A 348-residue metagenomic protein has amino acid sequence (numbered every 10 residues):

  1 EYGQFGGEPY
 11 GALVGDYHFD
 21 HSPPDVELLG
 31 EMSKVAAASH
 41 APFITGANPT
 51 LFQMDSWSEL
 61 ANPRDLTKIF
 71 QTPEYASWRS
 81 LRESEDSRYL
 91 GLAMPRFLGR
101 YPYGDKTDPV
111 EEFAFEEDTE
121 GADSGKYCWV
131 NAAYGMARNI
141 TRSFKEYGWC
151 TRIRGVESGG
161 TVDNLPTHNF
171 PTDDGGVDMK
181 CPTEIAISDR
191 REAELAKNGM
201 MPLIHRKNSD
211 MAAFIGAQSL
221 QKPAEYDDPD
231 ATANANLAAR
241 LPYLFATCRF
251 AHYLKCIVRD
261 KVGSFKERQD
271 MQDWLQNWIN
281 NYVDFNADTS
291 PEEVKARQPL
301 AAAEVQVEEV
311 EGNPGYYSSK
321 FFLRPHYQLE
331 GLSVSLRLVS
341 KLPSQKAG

Functional and structural regions predicted by a protein language model:
Y2-P182: Extended, regular secondary-structure scaffolds
A36-H40, Q218, K222, A231-A235 (+4 more regions): C-terminal accessory domains/tails appended to large, multi-domain proteins
P42-T45, P49, G263-E267, N280-D288 (+1 more regions): Intrinsically disordered or highly flexible coil/loop and linker segments, enriched in small and charged/polar residues
I44-G46, F214-A217, E308, F322-R324: Generic beta-strand/beta-sheet core signal
F115-D270, W274, V334: Long, contiguous, structured domain-core segments that constitute the functional module of a protein
D270-S290, V294-A296: Short, hydrophobic/π-rich interface segment
D288-P314: Short, structured protein-protein interaction patches enriched in aromatics and acidic/basic residues, typified by
E304-G348: C-terminal edge-of-domain segments
